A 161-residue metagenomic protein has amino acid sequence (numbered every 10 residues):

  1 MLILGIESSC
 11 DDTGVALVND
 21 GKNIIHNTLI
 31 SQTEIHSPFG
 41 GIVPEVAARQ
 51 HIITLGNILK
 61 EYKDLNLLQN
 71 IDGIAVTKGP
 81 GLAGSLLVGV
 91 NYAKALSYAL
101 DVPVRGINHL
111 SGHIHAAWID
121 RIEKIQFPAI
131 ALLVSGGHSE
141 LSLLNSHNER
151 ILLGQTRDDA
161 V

Functional and structural regions predicted by a protein language model:
M1-V161: Short acidic/glycine-rich loops and adjacent helix/strand connectors that line catalytic pockets where negatively
